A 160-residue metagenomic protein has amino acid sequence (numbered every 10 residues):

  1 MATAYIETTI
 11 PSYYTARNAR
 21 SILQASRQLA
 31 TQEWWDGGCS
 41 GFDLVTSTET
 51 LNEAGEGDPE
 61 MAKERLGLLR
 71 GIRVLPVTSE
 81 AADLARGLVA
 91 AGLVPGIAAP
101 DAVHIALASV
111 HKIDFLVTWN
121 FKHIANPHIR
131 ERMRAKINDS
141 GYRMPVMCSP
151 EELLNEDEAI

Functional and structural regions predicted by a protein language model:
M1-T46, G55-L66, I72, A90-P95 (+2 more regions): Short, well-structured N-terminal submotif of metal-dependent ribonuclease cores
T8, T48, W119-F121: Short secondary-structure boundary segments
F42, I72, D114, R143-P145: A structural micro-motif
T48, T78, C148-E151: Residues at the C-termini of beta-strands that transition into short coil/loop
G71-R132, L154, A159: Active-site neighborhoods of divalent-metal-dependent phosphate/nucleic-acid chemistry enzymes
A125-V146: C-terminal end-helix/capping segment
S140-I160: C-terminal interaction segment
